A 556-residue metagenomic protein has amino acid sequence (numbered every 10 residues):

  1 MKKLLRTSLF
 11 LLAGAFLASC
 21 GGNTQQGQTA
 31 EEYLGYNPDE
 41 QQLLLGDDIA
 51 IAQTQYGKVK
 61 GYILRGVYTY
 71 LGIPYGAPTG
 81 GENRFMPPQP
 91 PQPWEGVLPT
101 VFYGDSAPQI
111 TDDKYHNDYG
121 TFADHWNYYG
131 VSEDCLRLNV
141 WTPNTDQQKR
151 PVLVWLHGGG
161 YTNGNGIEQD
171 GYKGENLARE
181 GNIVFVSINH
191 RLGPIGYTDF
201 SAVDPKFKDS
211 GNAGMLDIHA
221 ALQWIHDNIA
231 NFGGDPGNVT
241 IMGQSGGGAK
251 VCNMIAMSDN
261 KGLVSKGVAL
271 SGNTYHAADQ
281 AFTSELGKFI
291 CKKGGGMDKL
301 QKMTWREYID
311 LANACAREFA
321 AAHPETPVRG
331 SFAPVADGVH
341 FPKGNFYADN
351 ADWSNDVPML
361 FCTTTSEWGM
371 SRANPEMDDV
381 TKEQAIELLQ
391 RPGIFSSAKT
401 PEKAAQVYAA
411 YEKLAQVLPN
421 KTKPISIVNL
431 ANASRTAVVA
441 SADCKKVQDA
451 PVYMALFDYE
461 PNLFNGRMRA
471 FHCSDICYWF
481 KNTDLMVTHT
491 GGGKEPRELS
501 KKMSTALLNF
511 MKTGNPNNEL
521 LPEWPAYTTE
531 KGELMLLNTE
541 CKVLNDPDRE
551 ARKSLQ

Functional and structural regions predicted by a protein language model:
L17-S19: C-terminal motif of bacterial Sec signal peptides marking the signal peptidase cleavage site
G22-N212, P236, T365, H489-M503 (+3 more regions): Non-catalytic accessory segments of hydrolases
G158-G159, A213-D217, S245-G248: Active-site loop->helix "elbow" adjoining a glycine-rich segment at hydrolase catalytic centers
K208-A230: Alpha/beta-hydrolase active-site loop
D227, K261, L270-L388, P424-V447: Substrate-access "cap/lid" subdomains that shape and gate the entrance to catalytic or ligand-binding pockets
F232-Q244: Alpha/beta-hydrolase fold nucleophile elbow
G248-N260: Short glycine-enriched nucleophile-adjacent loop and the immediately C-terminal alpha-helix near the catalytic center
R435-Q556: Mobile gating loops/cap/lid regions near enzyme active sites that modulate substrate access
